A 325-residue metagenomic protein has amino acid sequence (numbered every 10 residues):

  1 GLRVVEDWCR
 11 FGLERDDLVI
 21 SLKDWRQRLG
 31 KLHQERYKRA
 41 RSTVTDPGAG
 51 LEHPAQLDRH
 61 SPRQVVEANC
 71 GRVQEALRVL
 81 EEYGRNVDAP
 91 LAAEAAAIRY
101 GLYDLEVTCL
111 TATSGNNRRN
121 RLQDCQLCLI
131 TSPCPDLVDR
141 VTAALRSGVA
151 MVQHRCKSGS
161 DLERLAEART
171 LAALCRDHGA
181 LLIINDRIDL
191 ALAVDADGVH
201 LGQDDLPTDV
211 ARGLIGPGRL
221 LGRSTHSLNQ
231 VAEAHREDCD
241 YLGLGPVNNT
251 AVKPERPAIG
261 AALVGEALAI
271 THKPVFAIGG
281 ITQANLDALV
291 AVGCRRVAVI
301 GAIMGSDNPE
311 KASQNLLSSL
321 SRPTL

Functional and structural regions predicted by a protein language model:
R3-N116: Structural preference for solvent-exposed beta-strand-turn elements and adjacent flexible terminal/loop segments within
A96, Y100-A143, D209, G213 (+1 more regions): N-terminal amphipathic alpha-helix/helix-capping segment at the start of soluble metabolic enzymes
C125-T131, V152-H154, L182-I184, V199-L201 (+4 more regions): Hydrophobic faces of well-ordered beta-strands that scaffold small-molecule active sites in alpha/beta enzyme cores
T142-R155: Catalytic domains of carbohydrate-active enzymes, especially glycoside hydrolases
R155-S158, Q203-A211, G243-E255, L286-S319: Glycine-rich phosphate-binding active-site loops on the catalytic face of alpha/beta enzymes
R164-D186, Q203-H226, E255-Q283, L316-L325: Alpha-helix-loop-beta-strand connector modules within alpha/beta enzyme cores
L182-D197, A211, H226-D238, I270-A277 (+2 more regions): Catalytic cores of alpha/beta
S224-P254, A267: Histidine/lysine/aspartate-rich catalytic loop segments that bind and position anionic ligands
